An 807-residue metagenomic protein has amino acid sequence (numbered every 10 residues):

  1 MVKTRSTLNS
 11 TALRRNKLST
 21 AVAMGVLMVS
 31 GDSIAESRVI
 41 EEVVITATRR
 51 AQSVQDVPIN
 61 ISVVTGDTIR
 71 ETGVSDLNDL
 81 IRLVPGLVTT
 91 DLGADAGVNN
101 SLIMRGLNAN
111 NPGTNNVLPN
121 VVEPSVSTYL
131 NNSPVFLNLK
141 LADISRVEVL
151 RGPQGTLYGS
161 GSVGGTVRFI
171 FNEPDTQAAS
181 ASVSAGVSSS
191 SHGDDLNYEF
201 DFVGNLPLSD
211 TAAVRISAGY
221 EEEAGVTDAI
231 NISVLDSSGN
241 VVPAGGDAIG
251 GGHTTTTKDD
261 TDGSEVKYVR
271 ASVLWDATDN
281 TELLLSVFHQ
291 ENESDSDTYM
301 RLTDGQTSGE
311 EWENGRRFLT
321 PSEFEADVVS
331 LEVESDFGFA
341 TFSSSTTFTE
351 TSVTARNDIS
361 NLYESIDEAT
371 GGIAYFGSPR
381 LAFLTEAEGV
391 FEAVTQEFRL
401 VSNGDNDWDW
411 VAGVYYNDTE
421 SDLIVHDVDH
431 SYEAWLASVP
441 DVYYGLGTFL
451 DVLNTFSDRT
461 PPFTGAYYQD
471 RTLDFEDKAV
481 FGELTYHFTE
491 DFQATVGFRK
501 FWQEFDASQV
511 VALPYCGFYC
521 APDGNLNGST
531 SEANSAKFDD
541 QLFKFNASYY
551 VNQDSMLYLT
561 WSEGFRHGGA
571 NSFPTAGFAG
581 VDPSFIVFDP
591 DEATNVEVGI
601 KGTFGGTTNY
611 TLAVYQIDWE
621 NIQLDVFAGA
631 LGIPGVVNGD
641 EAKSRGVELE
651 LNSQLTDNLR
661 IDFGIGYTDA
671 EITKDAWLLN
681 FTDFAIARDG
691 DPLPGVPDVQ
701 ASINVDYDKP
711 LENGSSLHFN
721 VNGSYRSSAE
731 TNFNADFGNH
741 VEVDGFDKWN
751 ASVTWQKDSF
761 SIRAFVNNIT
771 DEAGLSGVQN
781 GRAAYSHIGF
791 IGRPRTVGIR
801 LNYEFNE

Functional and structural regions predicted by a protein language model:
T4, V428, I661, S724-N734 (+1 more regions): C-terminal beta-signal and adjacent terminal beta-strands/loops of Gram-negative outer-membrane beta-barrel proteins
R38-T176, V598: Acidic, small-polar-rich N-terminal luminal/periplasmic segments of exported/outer-membrane proteins
G193-D295, D327, F391-E392, Q396 (+5 more regions): Transmembrane beta-barrel wall of Gram-negative outer-membrane proteins
D201, S330-I359, Y550-R566, V587-Q654 (+3 more regions): Membrane-embedded beta-barrel scaffold of Gram-negative outer-membrane proteins
V226-D260, D297-R317, D358-E386, H426-D470 (+6 more regions): Solvent-exposed loop segments that connect transmembrane elements
I249-V411, N417-S421, V425, N609-T611: Outer-membrane beta-barrel domain signature, strongest for Gram-negative TonB-dependent receptors and also present
L274-N280, L400-N403, G413-N417, R471-I617 (+2 more regions): Structural signature of Gram-negative outer-membrane beta-barrels, strongest in the C-terminal barrel of TonB-dependent
D491-A494, N609-D618, V637-F733, R800-N806: Gram-negative outer-membrane beta-barrel transporters
